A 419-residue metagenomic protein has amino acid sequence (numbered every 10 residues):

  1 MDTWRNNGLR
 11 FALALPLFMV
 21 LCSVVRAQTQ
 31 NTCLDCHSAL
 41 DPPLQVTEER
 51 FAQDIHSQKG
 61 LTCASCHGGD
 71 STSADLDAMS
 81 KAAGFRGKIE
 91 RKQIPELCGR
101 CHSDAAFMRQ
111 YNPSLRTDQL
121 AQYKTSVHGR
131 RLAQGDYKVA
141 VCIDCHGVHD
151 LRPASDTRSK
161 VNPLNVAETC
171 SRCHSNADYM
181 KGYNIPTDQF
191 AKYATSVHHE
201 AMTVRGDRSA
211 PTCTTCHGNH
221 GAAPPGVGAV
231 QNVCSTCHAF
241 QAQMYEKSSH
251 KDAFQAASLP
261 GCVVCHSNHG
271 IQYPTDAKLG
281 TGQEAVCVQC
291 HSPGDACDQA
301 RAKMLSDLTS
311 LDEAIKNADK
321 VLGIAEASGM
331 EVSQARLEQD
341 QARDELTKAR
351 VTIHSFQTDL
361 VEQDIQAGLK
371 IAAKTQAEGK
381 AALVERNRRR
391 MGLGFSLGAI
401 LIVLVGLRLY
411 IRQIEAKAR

Functional and structural regions predicted by a protein language model:
M1-L9: N-terminal secretory signal peptides that target proteins for export/translocation
W4, L15, M79-S80: Extended hydrophobic/Leu-rich segments
G8-A12, G392-G394: Small-residue packing motifs within transmembrane alpha-helices
A12-S23: Bacterial N-terminal signal peptides
V24-G406: Short sequence/structural segments immediately N-terminal
L401-R419: Juxtamembrane interface at the cytosolic side of transmembrane helices
